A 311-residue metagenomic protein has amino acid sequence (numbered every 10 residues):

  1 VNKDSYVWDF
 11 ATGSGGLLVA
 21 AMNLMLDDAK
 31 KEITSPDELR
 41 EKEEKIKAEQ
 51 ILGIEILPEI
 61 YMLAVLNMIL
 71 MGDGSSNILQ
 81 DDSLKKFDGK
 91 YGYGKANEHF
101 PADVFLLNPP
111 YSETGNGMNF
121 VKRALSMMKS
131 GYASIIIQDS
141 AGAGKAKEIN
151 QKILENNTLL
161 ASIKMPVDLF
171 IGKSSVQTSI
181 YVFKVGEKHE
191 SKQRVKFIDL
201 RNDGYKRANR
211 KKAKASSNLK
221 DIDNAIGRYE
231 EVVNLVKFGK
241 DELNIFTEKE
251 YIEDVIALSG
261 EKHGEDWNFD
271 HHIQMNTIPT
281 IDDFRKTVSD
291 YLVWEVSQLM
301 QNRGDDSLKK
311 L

Functional and structural regions predicted by a protein language model:
V1-L107, T114, G131, D139-S140: Conserved S-adenosyl-L-methionine
K86, G92-Y93, N97-L311: A conserved structural/catalytic subdomain of Rossmann-like adenosyl-cofactor enzymes
